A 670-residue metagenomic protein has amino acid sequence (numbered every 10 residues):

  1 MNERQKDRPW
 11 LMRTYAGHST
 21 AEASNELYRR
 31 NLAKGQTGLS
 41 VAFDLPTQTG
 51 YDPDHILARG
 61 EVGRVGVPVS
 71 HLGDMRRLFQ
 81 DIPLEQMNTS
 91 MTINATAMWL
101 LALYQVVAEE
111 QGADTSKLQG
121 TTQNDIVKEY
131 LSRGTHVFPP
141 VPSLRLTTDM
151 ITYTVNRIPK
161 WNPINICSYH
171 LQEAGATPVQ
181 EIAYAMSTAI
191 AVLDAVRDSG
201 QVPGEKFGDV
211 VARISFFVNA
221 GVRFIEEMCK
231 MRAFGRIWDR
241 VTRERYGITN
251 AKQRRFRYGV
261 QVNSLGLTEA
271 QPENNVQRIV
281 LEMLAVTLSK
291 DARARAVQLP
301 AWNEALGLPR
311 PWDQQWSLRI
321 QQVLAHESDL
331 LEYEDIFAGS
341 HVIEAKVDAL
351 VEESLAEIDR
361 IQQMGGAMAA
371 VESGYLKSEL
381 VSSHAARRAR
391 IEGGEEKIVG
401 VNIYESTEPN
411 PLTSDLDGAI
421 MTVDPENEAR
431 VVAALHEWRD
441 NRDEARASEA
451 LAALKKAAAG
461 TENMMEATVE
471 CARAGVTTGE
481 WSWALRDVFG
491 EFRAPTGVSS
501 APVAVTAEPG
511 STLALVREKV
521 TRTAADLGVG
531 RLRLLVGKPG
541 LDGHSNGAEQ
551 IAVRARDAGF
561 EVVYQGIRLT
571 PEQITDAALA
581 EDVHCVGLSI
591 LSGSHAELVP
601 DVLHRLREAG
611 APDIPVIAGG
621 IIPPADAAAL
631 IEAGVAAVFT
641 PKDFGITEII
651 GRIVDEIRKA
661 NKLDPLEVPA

Functional and structural regions predicted by a protein language model:
M1-E227, R245, K252-G259, R293-P300 (+6 more regions): Catalytic alpha/beta active-site cores
P9-M12, R255-Y258, R531-R533, E608-A618: Short beta-strand/loop segments at the ligand-binding rim of alpha/beta enzyme cores
G35, H71, G112, W238 (+7 more regions): Conserved, mostly hydrophobic/aromatic
R59-R64, T89, K128-F138, L171-G175 (+8 more regions): Short beta-alpha connecting loops at secondary-structure transitions that line or flank enzyme active sites
D125-K128, S143-Q201, Q277-I358, M364 (+2 more regions): Mobile "lid/hinge" segments at catalytic clefts and subdomain interfaces of large enzymes
M186-A189, F217-N219, F224-P309, D313-S317: Glycine-rich anion/phosphate-binding loop at the beta-strand->alpha-helix junction
R310-P311, S317-Q322, H326-A514, L579 (+1 more regions): Flexible, glycine-rich loop/tail regions that form catalytic "lids" or insertion modules at the edges of active sites
A548-V654, R658: Cofactor-cradling patches in redox/metallo enzymes
